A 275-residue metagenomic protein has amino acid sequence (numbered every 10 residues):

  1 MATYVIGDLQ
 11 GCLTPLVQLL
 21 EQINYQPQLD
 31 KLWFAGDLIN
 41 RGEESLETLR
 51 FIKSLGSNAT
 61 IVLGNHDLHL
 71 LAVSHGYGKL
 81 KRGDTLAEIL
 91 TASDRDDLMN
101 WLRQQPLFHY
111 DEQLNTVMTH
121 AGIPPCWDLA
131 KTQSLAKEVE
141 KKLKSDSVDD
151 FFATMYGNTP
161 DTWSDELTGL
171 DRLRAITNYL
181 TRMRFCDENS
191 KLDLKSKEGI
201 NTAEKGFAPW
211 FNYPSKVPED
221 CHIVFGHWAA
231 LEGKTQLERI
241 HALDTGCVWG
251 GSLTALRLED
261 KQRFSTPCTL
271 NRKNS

Functional and structural regions predicted by a protein language model:
M1-F51, L55, L68: N-terminal active-site segment of His-dependent metallophosphoesterases
A2-Q10, T116-G122, A242-L243: Active-site-proximal beta-strand elements of phosphoester/diester hydrolases
V5, F34, I61-V62, V117 (+2 more regions): Residue-level marker for buried hydrophobic side chains located in beta-strands that build the well-ordered beta-sheet
D8, D37, G64-N65, L102 (+4 more regions): Divalent metal-coordination and catalytic microenvironments
C12-L13, N40-G42, H66-A72, C126 (+2 more regions): Active-site environment of divalent metal-dependent phosphoester hydrolases
P27-D30, G56-N58, M118, D220: A general structural motif
L46-T48, S54-G169: Active-site neighborhood of divalent metal-dependent phosphoester bond hydrolases
Q133-S275: Acidic, His/Gly-rich catalytic cores of divalent-metal-dependent hydrolytic chemistry
